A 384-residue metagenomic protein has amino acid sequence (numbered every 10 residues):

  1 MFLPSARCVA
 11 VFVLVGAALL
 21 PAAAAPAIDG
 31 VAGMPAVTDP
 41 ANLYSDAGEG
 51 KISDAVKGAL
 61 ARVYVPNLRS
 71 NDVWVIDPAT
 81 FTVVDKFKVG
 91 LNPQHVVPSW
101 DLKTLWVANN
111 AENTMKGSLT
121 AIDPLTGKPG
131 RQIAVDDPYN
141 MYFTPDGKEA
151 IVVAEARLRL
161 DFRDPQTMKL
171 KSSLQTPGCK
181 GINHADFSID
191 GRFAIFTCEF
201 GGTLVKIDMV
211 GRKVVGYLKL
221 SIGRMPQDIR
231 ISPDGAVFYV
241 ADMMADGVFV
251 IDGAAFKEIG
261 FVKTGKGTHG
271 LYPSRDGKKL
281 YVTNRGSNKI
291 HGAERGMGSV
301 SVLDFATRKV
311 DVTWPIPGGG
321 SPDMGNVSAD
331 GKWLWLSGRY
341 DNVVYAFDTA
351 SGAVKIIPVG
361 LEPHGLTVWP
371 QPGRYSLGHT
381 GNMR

Functional and structural regions predicted by a protein language model:
M1-A10: Bacterial N-terminal signal peptides that target proteins for export
F2, A18, G381-M383: Alpha-helix capping/termination motifs at helix-coil junctions
V9-P21: Bacterial N-terminal signal peptides
A23-R384: Predominantly soluble domains enriched in secretory-pathway, periplasmic, or organellar proteins
